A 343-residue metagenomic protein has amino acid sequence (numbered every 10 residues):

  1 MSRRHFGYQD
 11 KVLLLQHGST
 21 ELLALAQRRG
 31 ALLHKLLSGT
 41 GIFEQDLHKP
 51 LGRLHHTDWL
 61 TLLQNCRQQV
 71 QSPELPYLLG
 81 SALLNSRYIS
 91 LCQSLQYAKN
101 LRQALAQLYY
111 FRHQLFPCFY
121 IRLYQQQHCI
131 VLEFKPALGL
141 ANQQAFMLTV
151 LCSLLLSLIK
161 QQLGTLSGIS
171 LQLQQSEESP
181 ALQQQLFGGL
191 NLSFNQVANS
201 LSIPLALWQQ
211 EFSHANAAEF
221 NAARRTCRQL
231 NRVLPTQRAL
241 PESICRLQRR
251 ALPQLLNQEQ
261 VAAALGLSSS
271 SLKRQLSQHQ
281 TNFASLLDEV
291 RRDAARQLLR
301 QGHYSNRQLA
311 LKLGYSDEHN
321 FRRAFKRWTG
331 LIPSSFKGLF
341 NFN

Functional and structural regions predicted by a protein language model:
M1-H128: N-terminal low-complexity or simple alpha-helical regulatory segments that function as activation/interaction modules
L14, Q143, M147, T236: Short, contiguous, pocket-lining structural segments that sit at or immediately flank catalytic/ligand-binding sites
L23, R67, Y109, C152-L156 (+3 more regions): Generic solvent-exposed, charged/amphipathic alpha-helical segments that serve as macromolecular interface scaffolds
H34-K35, F146, S285: Short, solvent-exposed positions on alpha-helices
H55, L83-S200, P204-L207: N-terminal regulatory/effector-sensing and dimerization cores that precede helix-turn-helix DNA-binding domains
E177-N343: Extended mid-to-C-terminal alpha-helical interaction segments
